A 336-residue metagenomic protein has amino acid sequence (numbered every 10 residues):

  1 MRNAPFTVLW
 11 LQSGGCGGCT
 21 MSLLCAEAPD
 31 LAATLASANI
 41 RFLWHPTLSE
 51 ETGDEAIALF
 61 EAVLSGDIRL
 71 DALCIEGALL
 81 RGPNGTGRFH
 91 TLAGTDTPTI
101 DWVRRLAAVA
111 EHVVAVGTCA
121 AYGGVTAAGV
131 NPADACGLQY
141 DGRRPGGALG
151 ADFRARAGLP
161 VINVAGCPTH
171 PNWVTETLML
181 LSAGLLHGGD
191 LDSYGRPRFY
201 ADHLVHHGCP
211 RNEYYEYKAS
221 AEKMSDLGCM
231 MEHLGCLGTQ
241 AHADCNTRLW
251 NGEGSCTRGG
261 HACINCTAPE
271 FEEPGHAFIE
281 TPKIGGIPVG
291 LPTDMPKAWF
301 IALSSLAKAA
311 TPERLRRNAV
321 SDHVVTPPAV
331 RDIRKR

Functional and structural regions predicted by a protein language model:
M1-C74, A107-A110, G158-N163, E176-R336: Iron-sulfur (Fe-S) cluster-binding modules
G15, L79-R81, A120-Y122, T169: Solvent-exposed loop/turn segments at secondary-structure junctions within structured extracellular/periplasmic domains
T20-L23, N84-R88, G124-V130, T175-T177: Short acidic, glycine/serine/threonine-rich loops at helix termini
C25-D30, H90-T97, A128-D141: A glycine- and small-aliphatic-rich helix-loop capping segment at beta-alpha/alpha-beta transitions that lines
G66-A107, G124-A127: Cofactor-cradling patches in redox/metallo enzymes
T86-G94, L159-P168: Flexible, glycine/proline-enriched loop segments at strand-loop-helix junctions that form or flank small-ligand binding
G123-A157, I162, G166: Class I SAM-dependent methyltransferase SAM-binding "motif I" and its flanking Rossmann-like core
